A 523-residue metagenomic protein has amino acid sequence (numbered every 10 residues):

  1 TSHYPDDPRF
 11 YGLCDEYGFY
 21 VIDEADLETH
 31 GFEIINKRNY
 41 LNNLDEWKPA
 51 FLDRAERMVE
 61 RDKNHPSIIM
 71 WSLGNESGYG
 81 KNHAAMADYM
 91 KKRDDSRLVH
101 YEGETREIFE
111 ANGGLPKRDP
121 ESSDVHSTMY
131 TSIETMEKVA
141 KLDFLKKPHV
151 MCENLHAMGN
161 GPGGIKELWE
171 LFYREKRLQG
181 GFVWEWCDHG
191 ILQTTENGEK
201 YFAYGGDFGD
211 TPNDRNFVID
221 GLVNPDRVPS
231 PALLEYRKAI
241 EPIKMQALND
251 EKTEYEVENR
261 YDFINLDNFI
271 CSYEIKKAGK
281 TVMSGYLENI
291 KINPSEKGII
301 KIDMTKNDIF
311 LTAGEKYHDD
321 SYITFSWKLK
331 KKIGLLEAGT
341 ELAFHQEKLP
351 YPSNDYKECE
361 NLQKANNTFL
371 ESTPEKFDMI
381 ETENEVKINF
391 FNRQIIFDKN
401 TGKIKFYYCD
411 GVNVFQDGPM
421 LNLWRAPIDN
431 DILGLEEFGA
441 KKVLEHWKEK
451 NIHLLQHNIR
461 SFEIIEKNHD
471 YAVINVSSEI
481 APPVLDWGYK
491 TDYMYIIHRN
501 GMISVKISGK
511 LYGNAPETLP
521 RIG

Functional and structural regions predicted by a protein language model:
T1-E256, R260-D267, S272-S284: Extended substrate-binding grooves/exosites of carbohydrate-active enzymes
H3-Y4, L73-E76, E104, T131 (+7 more regions): An acidic- and aromatic-residue-enriched active-site/binding cleft used to recognize and process polar
E121-T128, S132, D319-K328, P520: Extended, compositionally biased low-complexity polar/Lys-Gly-rich tracts and adjacent boundary/linker regions are
M158-N160, D214, I264-N265, P294 (+3 more regions): Short glycine/serine/proline-enriched coil/turn segments at secondary-structure junctions
F172-K399, S504-V505: Carbohydrate-binding surfaces of carbohydrate-active enzymes
D303-H318, I333, E347-G523: Beta-strand/loop-rich accessory regions of lumenal/periplasmic or secreted enzymes, predominantly carbohydrate-active
